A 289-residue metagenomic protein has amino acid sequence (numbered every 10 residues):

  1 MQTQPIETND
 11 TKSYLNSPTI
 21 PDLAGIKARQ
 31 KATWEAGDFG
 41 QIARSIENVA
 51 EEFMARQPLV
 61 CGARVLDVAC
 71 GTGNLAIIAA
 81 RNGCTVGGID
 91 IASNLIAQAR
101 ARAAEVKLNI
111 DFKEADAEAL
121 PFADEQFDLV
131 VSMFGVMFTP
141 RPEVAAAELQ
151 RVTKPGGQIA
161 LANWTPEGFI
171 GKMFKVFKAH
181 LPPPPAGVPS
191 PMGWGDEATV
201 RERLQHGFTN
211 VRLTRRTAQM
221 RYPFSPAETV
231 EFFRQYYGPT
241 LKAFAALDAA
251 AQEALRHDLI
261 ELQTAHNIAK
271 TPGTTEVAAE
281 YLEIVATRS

Functional and structural regions predicted by a protein language model:
E7-V60, N74, Q98: Conserved class I S-adenosyl-L-methionine
R64-A119, V144: Class I SAM-dependent methyltransferase SAM/SAH-binding core
A103, F177, Q263: Conserved hydrophobic residues forming the short capping helix/wall of the S-adenosyl-L-methionine
E118-L129: A short acidic, Gly/Pro-enriched loop at the edge of an enzyme's catalytic core that lines a small-molecule cofactor
D128-P142: A short SAM/SAH-binding and catalytic strip from SAM-dependent methyltransferases
E143-Q158: A short glycine-rich, Lys/Arg-flanked "PGG" loop and its adjoining helix->strand segment in the class I
Q158-P182: Conserved class I S-adenosyl-L-methionine
G193-S289: Conserved Class I S-adenosyl-L-methionine
